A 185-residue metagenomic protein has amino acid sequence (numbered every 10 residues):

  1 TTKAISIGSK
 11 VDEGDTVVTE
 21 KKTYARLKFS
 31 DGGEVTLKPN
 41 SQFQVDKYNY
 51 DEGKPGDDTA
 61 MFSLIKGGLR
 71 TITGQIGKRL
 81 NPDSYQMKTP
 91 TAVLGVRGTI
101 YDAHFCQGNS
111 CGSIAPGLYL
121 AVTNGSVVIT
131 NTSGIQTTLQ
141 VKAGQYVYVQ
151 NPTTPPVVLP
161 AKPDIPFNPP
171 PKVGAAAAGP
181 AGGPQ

Functional and structural regions predicted by a protein language model:
T1-Y24, F29-Y146, Q150-Q185: Flexible, surface-exposed loop/linker segments and immediately adjacent secondary-structure boundaries
